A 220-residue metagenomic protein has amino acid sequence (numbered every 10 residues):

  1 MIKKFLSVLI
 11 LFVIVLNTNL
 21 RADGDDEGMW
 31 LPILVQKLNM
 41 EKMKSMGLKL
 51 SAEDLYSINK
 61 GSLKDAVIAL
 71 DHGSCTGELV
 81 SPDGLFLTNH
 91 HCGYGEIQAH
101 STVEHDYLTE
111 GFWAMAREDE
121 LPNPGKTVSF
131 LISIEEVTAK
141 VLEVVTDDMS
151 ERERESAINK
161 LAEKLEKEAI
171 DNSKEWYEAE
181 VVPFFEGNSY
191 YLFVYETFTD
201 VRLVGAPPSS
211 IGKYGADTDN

Functional and structural regions predicted by a protein language model:
I2, N17-N220: Terminal presequence/propeptide segments associated with secretion/organelle targeting and zymogen/polyprotein
F5-I14: Sec-dependent N-terminal signal peptides
